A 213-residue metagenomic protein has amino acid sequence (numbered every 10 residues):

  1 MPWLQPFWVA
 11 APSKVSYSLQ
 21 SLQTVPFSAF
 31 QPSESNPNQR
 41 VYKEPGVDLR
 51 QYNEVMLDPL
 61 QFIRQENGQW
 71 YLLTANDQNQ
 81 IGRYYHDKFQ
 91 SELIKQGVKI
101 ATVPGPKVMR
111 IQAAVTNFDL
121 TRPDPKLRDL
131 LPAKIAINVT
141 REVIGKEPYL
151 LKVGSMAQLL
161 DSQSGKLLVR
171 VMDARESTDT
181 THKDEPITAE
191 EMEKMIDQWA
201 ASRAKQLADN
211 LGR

Functional and structural regions predicted by a protein language model:
M1-P6: Bacterial N-terminal signal peptides
W8, P12-E44, G145-G154, Q158-R213: C-terminal/domain-edge helix-coil "capping" segments
V41, E54-Q61, V108-T116, M156-Q158 (+1 more regions): Soluble periplasmic/extracytoplasmic beta-strand elements of cell-envelope proteins
K43, Q69-Q80, G97-I100, V143-I144 (+1 more regions): Second-shell loop/turn segments in exported
R50-Q112: N-terminal segment of the mature soluble domain
R64-Q69, R122-D124, S177-T181: Short acidic/His/Gly/Ser-rich catalytic and metal-binding motifs that mark active-site loops of diverse hydrolases
Q78, G82, H86, Q90 (+6 more regions): Extracytoplasmic/secreted envelope proteins and their assembly/folding machinery, especially bacterial periplasmic
S91, Q96-S164: Surface-exposed short loop/turn segments
